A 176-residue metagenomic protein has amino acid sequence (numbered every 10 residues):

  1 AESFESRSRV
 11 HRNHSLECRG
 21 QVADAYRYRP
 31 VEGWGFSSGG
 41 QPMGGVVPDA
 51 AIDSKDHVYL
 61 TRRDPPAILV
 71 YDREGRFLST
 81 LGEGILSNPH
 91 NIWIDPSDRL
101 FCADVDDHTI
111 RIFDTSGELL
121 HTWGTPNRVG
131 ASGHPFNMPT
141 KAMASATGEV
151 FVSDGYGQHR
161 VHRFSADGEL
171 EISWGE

Functional and structural regions predicted by a protein language model:
E2-E176: Eukaryotic scaffold repeat domains enriched in small/polar residues
